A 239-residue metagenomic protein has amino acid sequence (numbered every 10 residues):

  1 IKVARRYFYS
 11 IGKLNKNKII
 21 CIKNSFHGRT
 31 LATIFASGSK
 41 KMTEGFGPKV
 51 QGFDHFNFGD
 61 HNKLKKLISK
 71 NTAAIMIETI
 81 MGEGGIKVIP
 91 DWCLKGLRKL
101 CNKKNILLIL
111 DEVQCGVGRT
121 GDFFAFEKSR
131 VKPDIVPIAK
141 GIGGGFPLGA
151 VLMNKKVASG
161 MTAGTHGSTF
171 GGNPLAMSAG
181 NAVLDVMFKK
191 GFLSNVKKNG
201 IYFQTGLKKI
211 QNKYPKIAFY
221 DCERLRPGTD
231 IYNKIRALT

Functional and structural regions predicted by a protein language model:
I1-T239: Conserved N-terminal phosphate-binding loop of PLP-dependent enzymes in the Aspartate aminotransferase
